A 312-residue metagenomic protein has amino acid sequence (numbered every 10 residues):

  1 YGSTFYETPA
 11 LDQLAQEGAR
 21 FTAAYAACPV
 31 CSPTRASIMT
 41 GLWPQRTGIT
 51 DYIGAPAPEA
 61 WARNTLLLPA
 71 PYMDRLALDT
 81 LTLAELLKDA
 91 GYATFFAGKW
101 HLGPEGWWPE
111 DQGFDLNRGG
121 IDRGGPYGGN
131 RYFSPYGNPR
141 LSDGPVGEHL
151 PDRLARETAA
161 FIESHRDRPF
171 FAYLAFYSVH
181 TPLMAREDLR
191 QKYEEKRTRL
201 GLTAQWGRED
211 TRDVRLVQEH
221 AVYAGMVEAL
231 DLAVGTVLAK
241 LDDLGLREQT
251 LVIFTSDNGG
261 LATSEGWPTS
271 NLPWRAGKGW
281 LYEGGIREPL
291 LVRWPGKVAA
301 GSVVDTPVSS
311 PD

Functional and structural regions predicted by a protein language model:
Y1-Y6, T22, A26, W43 (+4 more regions): Active-site-proximal cap/lid insertion segments
A19, G91-Y92, L246: Short phosphate-binding/catalytic loops that engage adenosine nucleotides
P33: N-terminal FAD cofactor-binding segment of flavoenzymes
Q45-L83, G137-N138: His/Cys-centered metal/cofactor-coordination and adjacent catalytic loops
A90-G103: Short, well-structured beta-strand/strand-turn elements
